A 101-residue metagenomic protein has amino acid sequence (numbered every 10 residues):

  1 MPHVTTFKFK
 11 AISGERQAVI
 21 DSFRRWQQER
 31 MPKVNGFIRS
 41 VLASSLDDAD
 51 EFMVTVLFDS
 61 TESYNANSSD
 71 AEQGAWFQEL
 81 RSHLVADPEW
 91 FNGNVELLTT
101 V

Functional and structural regions predicted by a protein language model:
M1, R39-D50, W76-V101: Glycine-rich beta-strand-turn "strand-cap" elements at beta-sheet edges
P2-K10, S40-D70: Short, well-ordered beta-strand segments in beta-rich or mixed alpha/beta enzyme and ligand-binding folds
P2-V4, V19, N35-G36: Short, flexible segments with low predicted structural confidence
K10-F23: Short, surface-exposed ligand-recognition loops at beta-strand->loop->(often short) alpha-helix junctions that present
I12-G14, D59-T61, V95-L98: Generic structural motif
R25-I38, L57-F91: An amphipathic, aromatic/His-enriched active-site/gating alpha helix that lines ligand/cofactor pockets
